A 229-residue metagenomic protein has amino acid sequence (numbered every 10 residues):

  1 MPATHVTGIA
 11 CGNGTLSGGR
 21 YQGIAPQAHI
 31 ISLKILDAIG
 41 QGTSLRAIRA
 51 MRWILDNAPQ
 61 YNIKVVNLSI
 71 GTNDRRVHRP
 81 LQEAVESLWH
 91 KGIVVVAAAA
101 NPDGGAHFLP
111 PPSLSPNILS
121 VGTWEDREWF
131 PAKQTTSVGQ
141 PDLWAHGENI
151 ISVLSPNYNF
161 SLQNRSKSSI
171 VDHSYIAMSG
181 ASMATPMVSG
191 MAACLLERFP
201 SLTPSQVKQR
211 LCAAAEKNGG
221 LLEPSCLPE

Functional and structural regions predicted by a protein language model:
M1-R46, Y61-K64, L114-N117, R127-E128 (+2 more regions): Subtilisin-like serine protease catalytic core
H5-I9, R49, P186-C194: Short amphipathic alpha-helical face segments that pack within enzyme cores and frequently flank/anchor catalytic
A10-G14, G147, L154, L211 (+1 more regions): Hydrophobic aliphatic residues
N13, I35-N117, R127-F130, S169-S179 (+1 more regions): Substrate-binding/access-modulating region of protease and related hydrolase catalytic domains
S17-R20, F108, F130, G139 (+2 more regions): Glycine-rich, flexible loop/turn motifs
D56, Y61-I70, R79, K91 (+2 more regions): C-terminal subdomain of the subtilisin-like protease fold in secreted/lumenal serine endopeptidases
I93, P112-E197, S201: Extracellular S/T/G-rich loop segment that most often corresponds to the catalytic His/Ser-adjacent loop
